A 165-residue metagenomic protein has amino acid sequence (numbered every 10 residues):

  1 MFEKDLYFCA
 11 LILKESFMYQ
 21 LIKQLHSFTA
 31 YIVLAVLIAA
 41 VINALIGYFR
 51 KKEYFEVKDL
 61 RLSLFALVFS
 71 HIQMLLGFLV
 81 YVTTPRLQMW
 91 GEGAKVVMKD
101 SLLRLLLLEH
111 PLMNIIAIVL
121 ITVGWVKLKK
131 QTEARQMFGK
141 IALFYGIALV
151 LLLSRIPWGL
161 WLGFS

Functional and structural regions predicted by a protein language model:
D5-S165: Membrane-embedded alpha-helical bundles that constitute the cytochrome b-like, heme-associated redox core of multi-pass
